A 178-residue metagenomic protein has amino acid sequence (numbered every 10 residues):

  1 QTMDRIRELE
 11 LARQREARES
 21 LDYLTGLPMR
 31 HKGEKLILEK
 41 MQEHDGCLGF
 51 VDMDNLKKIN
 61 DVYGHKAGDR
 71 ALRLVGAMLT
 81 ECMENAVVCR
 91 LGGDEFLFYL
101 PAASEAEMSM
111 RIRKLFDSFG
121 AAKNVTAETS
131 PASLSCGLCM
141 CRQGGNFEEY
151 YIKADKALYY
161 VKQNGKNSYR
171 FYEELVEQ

Functional and structural regions predicted by a protein language model:
Q1-R13, D117, M140, Q178: Regulatory sensory/coupling modules that transmit signals to nucleotide-handling catalytic cores
A17-S20, M29-C47, D54-E81, C89-G93 (+4 more regions): Conserved long alpha-helical elements within nucleotide-processing catalytic cores of c-di-GMP signaling and class III
L48, F96, L134-L138: A structural signal for short, well-ordered beta-strand segments
L48-F50, F171: Core hydrophobic beta-sheet residues of small sensory/regulatory alpha/beta domains, primarily PAS-family
V88, S135-N164, R170-Q178: Cyclic nucleotide signaling catalytic output domains
R90-L91, M108, D117-S135, K162 (+1 more regions): Catalytic core regions of nucleotide second-messenger enzymes
